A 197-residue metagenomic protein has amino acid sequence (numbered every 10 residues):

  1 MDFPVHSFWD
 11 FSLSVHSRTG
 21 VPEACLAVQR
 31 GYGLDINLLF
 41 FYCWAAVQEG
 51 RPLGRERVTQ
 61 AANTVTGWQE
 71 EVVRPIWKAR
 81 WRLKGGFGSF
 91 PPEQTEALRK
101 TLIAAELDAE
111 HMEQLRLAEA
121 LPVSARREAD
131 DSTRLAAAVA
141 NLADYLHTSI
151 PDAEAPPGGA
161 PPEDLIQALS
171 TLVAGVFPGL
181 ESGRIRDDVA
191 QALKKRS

Functional and structural regions predicted by a protein language model:
F3, L26-N37, P92-E93, A160 (+1 more regions): Structural motif
V5-F8, L34-L38, T95-R99, E110-Q114 (+2 more regions): Short runs of predominantly hydrophobic/aromatic residues within well-ordered alpha helices that form helix-helix
F8-R30, K84, A97-R99: Short amphipathic alpha-helical segments and their helix-coil junctions
F11, A24, F40, W44 (+4 more regions): A general alpha-helix detector
V21-W68: N-terminal interaction modules that seed assembly of large macromolecular complexes
Q29, I103-S132, L146, P151: Long, amphipathic alpha-helical coupling/dimerization segments that relay conformational signals between
R55-L121: Aromatic-anchored, charged helix-turn/loop surface patch used as a conserved interaction hotspot
R134-S197: Glycine-rich, aromatic-bearing surface loops/beta-hairpins
